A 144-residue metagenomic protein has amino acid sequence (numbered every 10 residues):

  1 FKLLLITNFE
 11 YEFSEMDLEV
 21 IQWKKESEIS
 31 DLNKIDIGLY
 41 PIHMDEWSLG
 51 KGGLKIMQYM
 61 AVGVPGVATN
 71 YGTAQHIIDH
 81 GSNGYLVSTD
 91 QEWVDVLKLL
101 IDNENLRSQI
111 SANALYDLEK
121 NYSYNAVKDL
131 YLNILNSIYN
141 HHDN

Functional and structural regions predicted by a protein language model:
L4, V67, Y85: Conserved beta-strand positions in the Rossmann-like core of class I SAM-dependent methyltransferases
L4-K34: Nucleotide-activated donor-binding/catalytic signature segment of Leloir-type glycosyltransferases, i.e., the conserved
N8, T69, T89: Cofactor-binding loop segments of dinucleotide-utilizing enzymes, especially the Rossmann-like FAD- and NAD(P)+-binding
K25-D31, G38-Q58, A68-H76: Nucleotide-sugar-dependent
I37, A61-G66, S82-N83: Structural loop-to-beta junction motif characteristic of Rossmann-like glycosyltransferase folds
D79-Q91, L99-N105: Conserved acidic donor-binding segment of nucleotide-sugar-dependent glycosyltransferases
L99, L106-N121, V127-N133: A short, well-ordered alpha-helix in the C-terminal region of glycosyltransferases
I101-N105, I134-D143: Short, hydrophobic alpha-helical segments
